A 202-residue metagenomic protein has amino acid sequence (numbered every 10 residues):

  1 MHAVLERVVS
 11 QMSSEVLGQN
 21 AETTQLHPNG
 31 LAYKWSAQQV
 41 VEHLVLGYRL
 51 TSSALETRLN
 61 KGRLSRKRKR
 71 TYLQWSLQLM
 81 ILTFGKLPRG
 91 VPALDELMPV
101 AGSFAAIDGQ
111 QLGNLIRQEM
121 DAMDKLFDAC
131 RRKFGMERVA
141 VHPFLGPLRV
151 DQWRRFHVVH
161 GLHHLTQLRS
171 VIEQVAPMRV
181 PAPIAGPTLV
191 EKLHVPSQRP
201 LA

Functional and structural regions predicted by a protein language model:
M1-A202: Aromatic-glycine hotspot motif
